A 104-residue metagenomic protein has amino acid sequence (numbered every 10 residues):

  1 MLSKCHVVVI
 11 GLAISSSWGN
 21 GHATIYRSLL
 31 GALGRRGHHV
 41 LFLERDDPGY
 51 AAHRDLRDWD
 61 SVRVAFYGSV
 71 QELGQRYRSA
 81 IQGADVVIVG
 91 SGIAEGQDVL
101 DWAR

Functional and structural regions predicted by a protein language model:
M1-G49, R54: N-terminal subdomain of nucleotide-sugar transferases
M1-S3, W59, S79-G83: Flexible, charged surface loops at secondary-structure boundaries
S15-S17, V64, V86-V87: Short, contiguous strand/loop micro-motifs
R27-G31, Y77-R78, G96-A103: Short amphipathic alpha-helical segments and helix-helix/interface helices
A52-W59, V99-A103: Short, aromatic/basic amphipathic alpha-helical patches
D60-R76: Glycine-rich, highly charged phosphate/nucleotide-binding loops
Y77-G96: Short N-terminal targeting/anchoring amphipathic segment
V86, A103-R104: Active-site proximal beta-strand in glycosyltransferases
